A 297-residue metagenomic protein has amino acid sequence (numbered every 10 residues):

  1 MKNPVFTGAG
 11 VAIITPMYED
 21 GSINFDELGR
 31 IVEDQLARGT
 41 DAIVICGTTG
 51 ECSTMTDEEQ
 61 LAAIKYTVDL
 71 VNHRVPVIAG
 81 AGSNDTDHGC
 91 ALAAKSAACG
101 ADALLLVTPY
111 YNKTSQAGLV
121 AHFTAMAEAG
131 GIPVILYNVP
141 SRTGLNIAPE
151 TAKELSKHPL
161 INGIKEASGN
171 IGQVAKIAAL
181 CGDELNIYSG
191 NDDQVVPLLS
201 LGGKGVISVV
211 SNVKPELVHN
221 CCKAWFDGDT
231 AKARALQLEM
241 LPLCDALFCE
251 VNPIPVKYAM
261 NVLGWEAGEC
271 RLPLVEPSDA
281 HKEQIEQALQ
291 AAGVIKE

Functional and structural regions predicted by a protein language model:
K2-V11, T15-G144: Active-site beta->alpha loop and helix N-cap motifs at the rims of alpha/beta catalytic domains
V5-P16, R38-T40, S200-G203, I207-E297: C-terminal alpha-helical cap/extension of soluble enzyme domains
F25, G29-V32, P149, K282-L289: Short, amphipathic alpha-helical "lid/cap" segments that border enzyme active or binding sites
L28, Q60, I64, G89 (+6 more regions): A general structural signal for well-ordered alpha-helical segments in protein cores
T54-M55, G89, S115-Q116, N146 (+4 more regions): Short Asp/Glu-rich motifs
A62, Y66-V71, K95, C99 (+8 more regions): Alpha-helical structural signal in soluble globular domains
E128, R142-F248: Catalytic alpha/beta core domains of metabolic enzymes, predominantly
N138, L160-I161, R271-L272: Glycine-rich phosphate-binding "P-loop"
